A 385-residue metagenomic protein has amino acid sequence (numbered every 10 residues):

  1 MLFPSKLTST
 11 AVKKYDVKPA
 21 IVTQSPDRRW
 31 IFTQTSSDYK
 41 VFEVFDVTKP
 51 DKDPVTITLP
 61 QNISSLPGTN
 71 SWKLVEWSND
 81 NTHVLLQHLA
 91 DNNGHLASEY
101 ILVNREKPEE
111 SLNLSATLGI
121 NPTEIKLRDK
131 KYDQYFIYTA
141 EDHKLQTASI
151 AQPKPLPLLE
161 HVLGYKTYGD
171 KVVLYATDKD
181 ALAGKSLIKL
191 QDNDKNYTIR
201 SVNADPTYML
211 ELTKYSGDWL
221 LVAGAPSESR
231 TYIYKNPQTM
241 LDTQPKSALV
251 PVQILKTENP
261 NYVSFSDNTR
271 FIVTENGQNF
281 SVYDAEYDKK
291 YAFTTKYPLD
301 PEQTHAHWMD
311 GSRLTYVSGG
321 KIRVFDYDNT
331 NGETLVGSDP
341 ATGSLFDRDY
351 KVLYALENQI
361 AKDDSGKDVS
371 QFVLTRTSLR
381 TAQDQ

Functional and structural regions predicted by a protein language model:
L2-K13, V41-I63, G94-T117, T139-H161 (+5 more regions): Surface-exposed loop/turn elements that mediate protein-protein interactions on large endomembrane-trafficking
T8-E43: Beta-strand-rich domains and repeat architectures in extracellular enzymes and scaffolds, especially beta-propellers
V17-T23, S64-E76, L114-D129, P157-V172 (+5 more regions): Repeated scaffold domains used in trafficking and secretory/extracellular systems, primarily beta-propellers
P26-W30, N70, N79-T82: Core segments of small alpha/beta cavity-forming domains
I31, V84, Y135-F136, V172-V173 (+4 more regions): Hydrophobic beta-strand positions that form the internal "hydrophobic ladder" of WD40/Gbeta-like beta-propeller blades
T33-T35, L86-L89, I137-T139, Y175-D178 (+4 more regions): Recurrent small/Gly-Pro-centered beta-turn motifs in extracellular repeat architectures
V75, D80-N81, N93: Polar alpha-helical coiled-coil and adjacent low-complexity
